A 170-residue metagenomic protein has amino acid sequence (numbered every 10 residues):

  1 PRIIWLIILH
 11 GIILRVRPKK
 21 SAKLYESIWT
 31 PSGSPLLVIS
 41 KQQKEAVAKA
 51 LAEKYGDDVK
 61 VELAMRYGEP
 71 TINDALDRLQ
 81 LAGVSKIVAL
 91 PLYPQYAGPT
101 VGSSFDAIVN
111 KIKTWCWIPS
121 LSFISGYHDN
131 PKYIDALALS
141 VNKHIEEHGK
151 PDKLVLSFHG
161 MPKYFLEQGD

Functional and structural regions predicted by a protein language model:
P1-D170: Active-site-proximal alpha-helix that buttresses catalytic centers in soluble enzyme cores
